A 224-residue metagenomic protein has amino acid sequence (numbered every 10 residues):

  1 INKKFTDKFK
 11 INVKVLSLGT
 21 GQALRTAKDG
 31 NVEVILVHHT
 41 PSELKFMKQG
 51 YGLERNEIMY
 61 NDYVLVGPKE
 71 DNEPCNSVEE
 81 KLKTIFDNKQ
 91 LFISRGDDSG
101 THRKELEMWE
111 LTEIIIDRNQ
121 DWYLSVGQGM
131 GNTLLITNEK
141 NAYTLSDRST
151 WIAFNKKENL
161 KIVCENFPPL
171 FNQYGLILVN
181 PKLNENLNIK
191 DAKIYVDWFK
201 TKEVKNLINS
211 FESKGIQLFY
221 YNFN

Functional and structural regions predicted by a protein language model:
I1-N12, R25-N31, T40, K45-M47 (+1 more regions): Exported/periplasmic ABC-transporter solute-binding proteins
T20: ADP-ribose/nucleotidyl-moiety interaction motifs
G30, N61-D62: Short, conserved active-site loops that position catalytic residues or coordinate cofactors/metal ions across diverse
V34-Y60: Acidic, polar ligand-binding/catalytic clefts
L65: Serine endopeptidase catalytic core focused on the charge-relay Asp
